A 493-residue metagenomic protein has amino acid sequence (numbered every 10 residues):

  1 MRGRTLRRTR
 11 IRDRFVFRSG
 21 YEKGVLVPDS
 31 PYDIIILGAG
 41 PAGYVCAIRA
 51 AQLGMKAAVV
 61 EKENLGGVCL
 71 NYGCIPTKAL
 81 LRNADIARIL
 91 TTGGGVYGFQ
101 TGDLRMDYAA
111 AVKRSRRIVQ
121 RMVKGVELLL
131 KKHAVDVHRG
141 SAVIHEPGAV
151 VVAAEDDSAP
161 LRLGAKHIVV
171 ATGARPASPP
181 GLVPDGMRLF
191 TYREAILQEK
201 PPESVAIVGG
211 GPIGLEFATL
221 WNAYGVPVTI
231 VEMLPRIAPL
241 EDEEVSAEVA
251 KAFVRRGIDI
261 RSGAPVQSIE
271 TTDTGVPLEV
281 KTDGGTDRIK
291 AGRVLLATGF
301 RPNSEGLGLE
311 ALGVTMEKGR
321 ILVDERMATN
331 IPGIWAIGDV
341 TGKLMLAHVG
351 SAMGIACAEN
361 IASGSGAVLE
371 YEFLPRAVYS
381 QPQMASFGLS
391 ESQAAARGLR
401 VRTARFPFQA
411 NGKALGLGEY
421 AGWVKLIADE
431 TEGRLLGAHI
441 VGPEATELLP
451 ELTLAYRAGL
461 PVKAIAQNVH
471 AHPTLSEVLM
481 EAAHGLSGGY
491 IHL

Functional and structural regions predicted by a protein language model:
V16, Y21, D136-R139, V143-D156 (+3 more regions): A Rossmann-like FAD-binding core segment of flavoenzymes
G24-Y32, I48-M55, V60-P201, T229 (+8 more regions): Glycine-rich flavin
P28-G40, P201-G211: Beta1/beta-strand and adjacent pyrophosphate-binding region of the FAD-binding site in flavoprotein oxidoreductases
I35-G40, V45-E63, I75, A79-I86 (+4 more regions): Flexible, glycine-rich terminal cap/loop adjacent to redox cofactors in electron-transfer oxidoreductases
I35-L37, A142, R162-G173, V208 (+3 more regions): Short hydrophobic core segments
C74, T172-P227, V231, E310-L312 (+2 more regions): Glycine-rich dinucleotide-binding loop and its adjacent helix/turn
G186-P201, R288-S363: FAD-site-proximal beta/loop scaffold in flavoenzymes
